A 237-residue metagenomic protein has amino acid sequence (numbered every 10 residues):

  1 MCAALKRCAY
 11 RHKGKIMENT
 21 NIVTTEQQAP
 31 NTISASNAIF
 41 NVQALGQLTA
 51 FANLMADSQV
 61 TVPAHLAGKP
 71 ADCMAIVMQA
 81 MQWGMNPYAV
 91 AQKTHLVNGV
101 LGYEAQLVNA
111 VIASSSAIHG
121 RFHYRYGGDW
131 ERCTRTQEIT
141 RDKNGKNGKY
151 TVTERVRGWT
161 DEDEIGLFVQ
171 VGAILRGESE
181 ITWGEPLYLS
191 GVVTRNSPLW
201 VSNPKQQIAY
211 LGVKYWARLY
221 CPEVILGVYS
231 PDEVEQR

Functional and structural regions predicted by a protein language model:
M1-I16: Short, Lys/Arg-enriched N-terminal segments with co-localized hydrophobic residues within the first ~10-30 amino acids
K13-R237: Polyanion-binding surfaces on beta-sheet-dominated domains and ring/shell assemblies
